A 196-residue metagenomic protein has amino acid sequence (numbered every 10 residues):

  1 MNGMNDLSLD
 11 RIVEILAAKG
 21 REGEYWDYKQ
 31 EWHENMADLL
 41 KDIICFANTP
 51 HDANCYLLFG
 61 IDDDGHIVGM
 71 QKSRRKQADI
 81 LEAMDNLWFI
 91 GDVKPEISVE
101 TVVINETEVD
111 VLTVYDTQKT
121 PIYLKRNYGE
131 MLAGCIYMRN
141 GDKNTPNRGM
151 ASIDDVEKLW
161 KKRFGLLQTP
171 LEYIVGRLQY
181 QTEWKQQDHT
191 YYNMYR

Functional and structural regions predicted by a protein language model:
M1-R196: Conserved N-terminal catalytic/coupling substructures associated with nucleotide/phosphate chemistry
